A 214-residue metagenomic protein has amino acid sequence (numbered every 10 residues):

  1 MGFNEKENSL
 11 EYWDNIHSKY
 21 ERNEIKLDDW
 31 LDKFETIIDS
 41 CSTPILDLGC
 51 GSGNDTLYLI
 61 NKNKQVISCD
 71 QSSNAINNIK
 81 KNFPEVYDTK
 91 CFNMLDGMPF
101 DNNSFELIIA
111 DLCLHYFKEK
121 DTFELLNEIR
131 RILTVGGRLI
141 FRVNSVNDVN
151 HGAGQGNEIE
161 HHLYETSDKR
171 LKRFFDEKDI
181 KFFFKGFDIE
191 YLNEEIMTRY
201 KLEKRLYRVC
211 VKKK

Functional and structural regions predicted by a protein language model:
M1-S42, G51-Y87, C91-G97, I140-K213: Class I (Rossmann-like) S-adenosyl-L-methionine-dependent methyltransferase catalytic domain, capturing the SAM-binding
L48: Conserved beta-strand/loop positions that form the S-adenosyl-L-methionine
S73, E119-F123: Non-membrane alpha-helical structural segments and their capping/turn regions in soluble enzymes
M98-I108: A short acidic, Gly/Pro-enriched loop at the edge of an enzyme's catalytic core that lines a small-molecule cofactor
P99-D101, K118, D176: GHKL-family ATP-binding catalytic core of two-component histidine kinases
E106-K120: A short SAM/SAH-binding and catalytic strip from SAM-dependent methyltransferases
F123-V135: A short glycine-rich, Lys/Arg-flanked "PGG" loop and its adjoining helix->strand segment in the class I
